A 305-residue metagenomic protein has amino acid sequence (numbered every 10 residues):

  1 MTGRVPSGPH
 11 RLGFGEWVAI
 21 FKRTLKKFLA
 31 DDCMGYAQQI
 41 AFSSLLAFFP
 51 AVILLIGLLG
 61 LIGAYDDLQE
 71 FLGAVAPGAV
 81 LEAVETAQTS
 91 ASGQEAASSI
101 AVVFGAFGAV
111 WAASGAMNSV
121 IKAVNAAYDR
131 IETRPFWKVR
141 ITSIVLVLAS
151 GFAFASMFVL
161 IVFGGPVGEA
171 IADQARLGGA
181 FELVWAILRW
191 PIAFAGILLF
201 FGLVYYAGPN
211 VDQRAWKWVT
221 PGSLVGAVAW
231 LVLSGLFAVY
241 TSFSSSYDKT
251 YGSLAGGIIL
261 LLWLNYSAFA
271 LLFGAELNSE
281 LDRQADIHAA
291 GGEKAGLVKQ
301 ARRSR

Functional and structural regions predicted by a protein language model:
M1-R305: Membrane-embedded alpha-helices and immediately adjacent juxtamembrane helical segments in alpha-helical membrane
